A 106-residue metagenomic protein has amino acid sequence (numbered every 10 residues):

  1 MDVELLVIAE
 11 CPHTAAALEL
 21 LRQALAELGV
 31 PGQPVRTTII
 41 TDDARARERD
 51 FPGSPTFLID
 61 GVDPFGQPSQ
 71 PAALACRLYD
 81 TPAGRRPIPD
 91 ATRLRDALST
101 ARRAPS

Functional and structural regions predicted by a protein language model:
M1, A9-P12, A91-S106: Iron-sulfur (Fe-S) cluster-binding modules
M1-L28: Local sequence-structure signature of Cys/Sec-based thiol-disulfide redox active-site neighborhoods
P31-A44: Thiol-based oxidoreductase modules, predominantly thioredoxin-like and allied folds used for disulfide exchange
A44-D50: Acidic pyrophosphate-coordinating catalytic loop
F51-L58, P71-A75: Structural micro-motif
V62-R102: Non-catalytic, surface beta->alpha helical segment in thiol-disulfide oxidoreductase systems
